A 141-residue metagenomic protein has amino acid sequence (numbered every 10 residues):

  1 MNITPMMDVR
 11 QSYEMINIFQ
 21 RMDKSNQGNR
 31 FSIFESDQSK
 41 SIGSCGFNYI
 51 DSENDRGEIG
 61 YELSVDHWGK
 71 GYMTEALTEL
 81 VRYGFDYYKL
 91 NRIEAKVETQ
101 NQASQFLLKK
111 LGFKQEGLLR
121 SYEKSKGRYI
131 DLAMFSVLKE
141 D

Functional and structural regions predicted by a protein language model:
M1-I18: Conserved GNAT-fold acetyl-CoA-binding loop/helix
T4, R21-D23, Y49, S125-K126: Short secondary-structure boundary/capping segments
M7-Q11, N29, Q100: Short, conserved alpha-helical segments within structured domains
N17-F19, S121-Y122: A generic local structural motif
I18-S32: A short helix-loop-beta-strand connector motif used in the catalytic cores of GNAT acetyltransferases and, in some
R30, F34-D141: Acyl-donor (CoA/ACP) binding surface of acyl/acetyltransferases
